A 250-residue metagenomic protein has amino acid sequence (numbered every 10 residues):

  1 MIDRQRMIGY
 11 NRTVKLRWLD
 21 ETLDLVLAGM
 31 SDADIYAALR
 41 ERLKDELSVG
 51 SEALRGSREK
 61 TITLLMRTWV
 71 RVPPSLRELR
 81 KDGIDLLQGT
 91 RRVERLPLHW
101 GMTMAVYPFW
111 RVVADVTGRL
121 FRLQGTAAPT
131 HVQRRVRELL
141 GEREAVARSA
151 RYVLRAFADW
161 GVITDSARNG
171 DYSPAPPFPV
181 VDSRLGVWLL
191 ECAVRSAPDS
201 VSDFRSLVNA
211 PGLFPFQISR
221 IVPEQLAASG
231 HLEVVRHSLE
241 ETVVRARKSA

Functional and structural regions predicted by a protein language model:
M1-M104, D115-V116, A127: Eukaryotic partner-binding/assembly regions in large regulatory complexes
R6, A246-A250: Long, low-complexity, charge-rich intrinsically disordered regions
L19-V26, W100-T126, D182-S202: Positively charged, polyanion-binding regions of nucleic-acid-associated proteins
I35, L39-R40, L123-E138, P198-P211: Short acidic, hydrophobic short linear motifs in intrinsically disordered regions
R42, E59, T63-L65, A150-G161 (+1 more regions): Basic amphipathic alpha-helical segments that dock to polyanions
D45-A53, R134-A145, R205-S219: Short helix-coil junctions and helix-kink-helix linkers
A114-G125, P129-P177: Eukaryote-skewed repeat-based solenoidal scaffolds used as protein-protein interaction platforms, primarily
S166-A246: Accessory, usually C-terminal, subdomains that scaffold auxiliary metal cofactors
